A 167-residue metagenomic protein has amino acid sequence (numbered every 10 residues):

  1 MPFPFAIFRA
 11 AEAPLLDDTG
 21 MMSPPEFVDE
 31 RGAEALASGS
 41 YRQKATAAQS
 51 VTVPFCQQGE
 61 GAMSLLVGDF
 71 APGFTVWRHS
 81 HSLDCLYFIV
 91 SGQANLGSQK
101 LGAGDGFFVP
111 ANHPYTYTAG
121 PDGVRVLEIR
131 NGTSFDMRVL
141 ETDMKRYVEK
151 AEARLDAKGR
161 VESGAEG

Functional and structural regions predicted by a protein language model:
M1-A62, K145-R146, A151-G167: A short, N-terminal "cap"/entry segment at the start of jelly-roll beta-barrel domains of the cupin/DSBH fold
T46-P54, G59-S80, K100, P114: Conserved short histidine dyad/triad with adjacent acidic residue
L65, F108, P121-L140: A short hydrophobic beta-strand segment most commonly corresponding to one strand of the jelly-roll/cupin
P72, H81-L96: Glycine- and acidic-residue-biased ligand/ion/polar-headgroup-sensing regions
S82, K100, H113-P114, D122-G123 (+1 more regions): A generic "binding-loop/recognition-motif" signal
D84-C85, E141-Y147: Short intrinsically disordered coil segments
L96-T116: Short acidic-glycine-tyrosine-enriched beta hairpin
